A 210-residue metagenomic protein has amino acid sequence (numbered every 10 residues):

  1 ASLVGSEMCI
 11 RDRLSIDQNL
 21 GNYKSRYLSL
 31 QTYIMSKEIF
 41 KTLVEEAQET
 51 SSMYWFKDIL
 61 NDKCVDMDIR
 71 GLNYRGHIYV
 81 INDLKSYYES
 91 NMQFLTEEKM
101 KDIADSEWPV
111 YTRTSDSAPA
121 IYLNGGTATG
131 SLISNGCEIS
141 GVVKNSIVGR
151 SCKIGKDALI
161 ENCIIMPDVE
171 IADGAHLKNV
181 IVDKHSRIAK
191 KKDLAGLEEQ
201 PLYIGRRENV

Functional and structural regions predicted by a protein language model:
A1-G5, C9-I10: Single conserved hydrophobic/aromatic residue that forms the stacking wall/gate of nucleotide- or nucleobase-binding
L3, I34, I81: Short aromatic/basic micro-patch
R11, K37-I39, R207-E208: Short loop segments at secondary-structure junctions
L14-Q18, S90-N91: Beta-strand scaffold of nucleotide-dependent catalytic cores
Q18-N19, L194: Residue-level structural signal for beta-strand termini and adjacent loop
L20-T32: A recurrent flexible, glycine/aromatic-enriched loop bordering the glycosyltransferase active site that acts as
L30-T42: Conserved nucleotide-sugar donor-binding and metal-coordinating catalytic region shared by glycosyltransferases
A47-V210: Left-handed beta-helix
